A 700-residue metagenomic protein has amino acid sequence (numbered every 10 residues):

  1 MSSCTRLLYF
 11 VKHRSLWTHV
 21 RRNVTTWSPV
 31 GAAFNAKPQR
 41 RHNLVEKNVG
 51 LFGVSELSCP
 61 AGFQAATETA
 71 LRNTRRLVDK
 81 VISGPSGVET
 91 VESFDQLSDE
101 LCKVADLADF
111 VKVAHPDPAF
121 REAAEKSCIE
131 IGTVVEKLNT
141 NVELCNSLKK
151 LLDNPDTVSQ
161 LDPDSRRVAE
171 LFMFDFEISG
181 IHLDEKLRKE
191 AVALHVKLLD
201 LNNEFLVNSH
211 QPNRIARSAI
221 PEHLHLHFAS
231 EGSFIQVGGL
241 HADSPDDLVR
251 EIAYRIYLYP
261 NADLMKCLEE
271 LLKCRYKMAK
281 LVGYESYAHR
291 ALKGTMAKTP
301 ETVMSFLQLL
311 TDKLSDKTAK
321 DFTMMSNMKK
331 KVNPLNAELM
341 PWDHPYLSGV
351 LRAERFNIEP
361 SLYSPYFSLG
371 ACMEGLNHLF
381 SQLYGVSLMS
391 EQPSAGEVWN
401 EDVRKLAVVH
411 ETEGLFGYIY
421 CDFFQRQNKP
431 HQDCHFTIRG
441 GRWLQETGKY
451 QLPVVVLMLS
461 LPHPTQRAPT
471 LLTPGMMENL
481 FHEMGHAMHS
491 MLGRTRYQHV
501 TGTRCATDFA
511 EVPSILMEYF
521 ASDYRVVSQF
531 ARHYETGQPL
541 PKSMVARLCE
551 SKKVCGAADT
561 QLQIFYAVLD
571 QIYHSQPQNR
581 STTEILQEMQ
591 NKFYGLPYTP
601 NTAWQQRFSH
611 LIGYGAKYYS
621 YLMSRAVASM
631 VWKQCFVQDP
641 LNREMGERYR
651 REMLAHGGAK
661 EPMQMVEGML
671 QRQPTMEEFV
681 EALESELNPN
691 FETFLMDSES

Functional and structural regions predicted by a protein language model:
S2-H227: N-terminal helix-rich structural modules
F34-S58, A371, G375-L388, E397-N400 (+6 more regions): C-terminal, non-catalytic "cap/extension" segments appended to globular domains
K47-G62, D109-E130, L151-A193, S230-M265 (+6 more regions): Short His/Asp/Glu-rich catalytic/ion-coordination signatures at enzyme active sites or charged loops
A66, A70, S368-C372, M476 (+1 more regions): Short amphipathic alpha-helical segments
R72, R76, K80-G87, K103-D117 (+25 more regions): Intrinsically disordered or highly flexible coil/loop and linker segments, enriched in small and charged/polar residues
D164, V168-E170, E185, K197-D200 (+10 more regions): Active-site-proximal, well-structured secondary-structure segments within enzyme catalytic domains
L264, P365, L369, Q466-M477 (+3 more regions): Alpha-helix N-cap/helix-initiation motif
Y276, G283, H463, L471-M491 (+2 more regions): Active-site recognition of the HExxH zinc-binding catalytic motif
